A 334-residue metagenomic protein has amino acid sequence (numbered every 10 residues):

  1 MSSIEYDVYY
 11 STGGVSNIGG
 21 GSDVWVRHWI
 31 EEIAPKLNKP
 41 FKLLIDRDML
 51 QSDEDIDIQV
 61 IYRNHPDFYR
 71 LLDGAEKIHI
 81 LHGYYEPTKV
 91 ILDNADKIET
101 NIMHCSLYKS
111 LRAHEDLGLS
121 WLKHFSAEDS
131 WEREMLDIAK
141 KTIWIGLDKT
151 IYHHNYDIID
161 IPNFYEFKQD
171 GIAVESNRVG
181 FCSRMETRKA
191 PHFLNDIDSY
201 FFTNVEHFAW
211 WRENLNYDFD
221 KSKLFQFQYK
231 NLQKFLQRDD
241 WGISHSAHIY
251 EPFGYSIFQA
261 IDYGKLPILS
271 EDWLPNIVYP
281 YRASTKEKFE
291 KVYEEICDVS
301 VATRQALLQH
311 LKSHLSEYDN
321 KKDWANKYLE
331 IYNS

Functional and structural regions predicted by a protein language model:
M1-L71, N94, I268, P280-A283: N-terminal pre-catalytic "stem/leader" segment of glycosyltransferase-like enzymes
G21-V24, S284-E290, C297-S334: A charged, aromatic-enriched C-terminal amphipathic alpha-helix characteristic of glycosyltransferases across folds
Y85-T88, L92-I143, Q237: Membrane-proximal helix-turn-helix segments that form the acceptor-binding/catalytic region of lipid-linked
L147-Y152, D157-G171, H314: Short beta-strand->alpha-helix junction loop in the catalytic core of nucleotide-activated group-transfer enzymes
Q169-K189, D198-S199: Conserved donor-binding/catalytic core segment of Leloir-type glycosyltransferases
W211-Q237: Conserved active-site histidine-acidic residue motif and adjacent donor-binding/catalytic loop of glycosyltransferases
I243-I257, E271-Y279: Nucleotide-sugar-dependent
D262-S270: Short hydrophobic beta-strand element within catalytic cores of glycosyltransferases and related nucleotide-activated
